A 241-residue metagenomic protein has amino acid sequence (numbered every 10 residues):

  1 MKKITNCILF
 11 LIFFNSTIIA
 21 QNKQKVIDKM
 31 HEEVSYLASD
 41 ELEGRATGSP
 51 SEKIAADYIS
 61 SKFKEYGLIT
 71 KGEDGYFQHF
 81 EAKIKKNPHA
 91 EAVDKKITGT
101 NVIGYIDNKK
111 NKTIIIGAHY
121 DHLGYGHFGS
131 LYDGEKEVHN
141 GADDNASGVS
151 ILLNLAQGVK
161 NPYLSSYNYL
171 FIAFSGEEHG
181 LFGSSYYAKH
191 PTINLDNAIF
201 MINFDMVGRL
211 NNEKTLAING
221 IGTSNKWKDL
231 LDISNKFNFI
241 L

Functional and structural regions predicted by a protein language model:
M1-Q24: Bacterial Sec-dependent N-terminal signal peptides
N22-K23, D40-P50, H89-V93, G134-N145 (+2 more regions): Second-shell loop/turn segments in exported
K25-I54, Y66, T70-G72, I202 (+1 more regions): N-terminal capping segment at the start of a domain
K29, S35-A38, N101-Y105, T113-G117 (+3 more regions): Structural recognition of the beta-strand scaffold that forms the well-ordered cores of secreted hydrolase catalytic
E41-G44, F63, I69-T70, K86 (+5 more regions): Solvent-exposed loop/turn segments at secondary-structure junctions within structured extracellular/periplasmic domains
R45-Y105: A non-catalytic alpha/beta surface segment that caps or lines the substrate-entry region of metallo-dependent hydrolase
G104, I116-G117, H122, H127-G180: Alpha-helical metal-binding/catalytic segments enriched in His/Glu/Asp
F174-L241: Metal-dependent peptidase/peptidase-like ectodomains
